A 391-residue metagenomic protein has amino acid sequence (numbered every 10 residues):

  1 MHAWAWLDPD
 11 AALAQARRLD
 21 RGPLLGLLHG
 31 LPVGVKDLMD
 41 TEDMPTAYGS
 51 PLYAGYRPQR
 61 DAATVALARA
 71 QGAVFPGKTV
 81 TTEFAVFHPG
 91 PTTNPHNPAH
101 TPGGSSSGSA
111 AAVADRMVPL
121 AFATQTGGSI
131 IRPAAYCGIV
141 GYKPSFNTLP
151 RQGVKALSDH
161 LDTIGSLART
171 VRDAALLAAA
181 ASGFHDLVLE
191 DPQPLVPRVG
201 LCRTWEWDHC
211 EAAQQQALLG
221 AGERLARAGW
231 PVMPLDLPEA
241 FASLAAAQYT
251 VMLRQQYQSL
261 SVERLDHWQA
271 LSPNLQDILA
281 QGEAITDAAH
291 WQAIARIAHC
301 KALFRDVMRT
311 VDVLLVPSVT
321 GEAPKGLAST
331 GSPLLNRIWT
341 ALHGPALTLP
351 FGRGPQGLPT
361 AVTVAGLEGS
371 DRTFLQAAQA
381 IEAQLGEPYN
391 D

Functional and structural regions predicted by a protein language model:
M1-A54, A85-V86, A323, N390-D391: Short, well-ordered alpha-helical
W4, A12, A174, V199 (+4 more regions): Residue-level signal for inorganic ion chemistry
R17-D20, A213-D236, S261-D266, H290 (+1 more regions): Acyltransferase
H29-Y48, V196-R198, T250-R305, P350-A361: Short helix-loop capping/hinge segments that flank enzyme active sites or metal/cofactor-binding pockets
G30, K36, A70, P76 (+3 more regions): Glycine-rich, small-residue loops and helix-cap segments that act as flexible hinges at active-site edges
L52-Y56, D162-R169, A280-I285, V364-A365: Short, well-ordered beta-strand elements within core beta-sheets of diverse protein domains
R60-A178, L342-F351, Q356-A361: Short glycine/serine-rich loop segments
V140-Q216, G220-A221, L385-D391: A short helix-breaking turn/cap at a secondary-structure junction
